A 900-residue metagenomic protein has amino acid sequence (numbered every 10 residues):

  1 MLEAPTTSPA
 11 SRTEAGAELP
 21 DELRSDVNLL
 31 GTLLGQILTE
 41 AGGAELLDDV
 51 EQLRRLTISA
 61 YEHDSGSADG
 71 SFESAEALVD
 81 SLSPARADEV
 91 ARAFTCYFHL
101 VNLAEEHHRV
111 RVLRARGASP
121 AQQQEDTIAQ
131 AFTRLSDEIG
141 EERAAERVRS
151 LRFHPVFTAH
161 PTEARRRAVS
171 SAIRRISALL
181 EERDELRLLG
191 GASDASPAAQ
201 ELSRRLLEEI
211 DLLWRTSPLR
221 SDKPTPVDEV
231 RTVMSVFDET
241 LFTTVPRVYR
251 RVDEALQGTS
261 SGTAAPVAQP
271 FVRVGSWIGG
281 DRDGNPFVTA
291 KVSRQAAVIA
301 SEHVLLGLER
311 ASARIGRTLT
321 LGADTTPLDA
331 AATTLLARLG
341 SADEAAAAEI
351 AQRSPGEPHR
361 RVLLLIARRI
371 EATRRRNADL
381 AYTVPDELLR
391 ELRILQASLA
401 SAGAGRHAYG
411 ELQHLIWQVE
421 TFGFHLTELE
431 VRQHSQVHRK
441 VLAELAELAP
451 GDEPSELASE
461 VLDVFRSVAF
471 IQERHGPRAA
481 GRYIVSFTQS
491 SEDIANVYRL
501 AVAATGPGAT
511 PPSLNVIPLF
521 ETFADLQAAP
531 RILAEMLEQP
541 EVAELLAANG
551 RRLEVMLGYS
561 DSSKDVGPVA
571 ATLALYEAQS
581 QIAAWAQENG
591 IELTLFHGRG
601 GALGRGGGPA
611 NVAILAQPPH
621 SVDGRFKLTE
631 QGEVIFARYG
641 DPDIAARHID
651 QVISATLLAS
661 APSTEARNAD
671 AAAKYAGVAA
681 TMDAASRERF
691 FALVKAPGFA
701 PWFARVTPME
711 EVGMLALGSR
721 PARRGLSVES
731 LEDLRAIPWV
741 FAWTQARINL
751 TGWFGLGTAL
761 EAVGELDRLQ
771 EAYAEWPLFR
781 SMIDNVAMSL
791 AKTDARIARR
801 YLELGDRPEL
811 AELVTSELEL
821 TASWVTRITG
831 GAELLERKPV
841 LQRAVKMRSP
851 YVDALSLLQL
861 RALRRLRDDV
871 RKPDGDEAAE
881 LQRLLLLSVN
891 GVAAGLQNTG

Functional and structural regions predicted by a protein language model:
M1-P450, L457, L514, G607 (+6 more regions): Often metal-dependent polyanion-binding catalytic scaffolds in large enzymes
V27, L46, A87, V230 (+24 more regions): Active-site-proximal structural scaffolding
V288-L319, A504-M682, E688: Catalytic or ion-translocation cores adjacent to nucleophile or general acid/base/metal-coordination motifs in diverse
S354, R360-V362, R368, A372 (+7 more regions): Active-site cores of enzymes that catalyze phosphoryl transfer or operate on phosphate-rich substrates
A397, H475-R482, S513-N515, E592: Short, surface-exposed connector motifs at secondary-structure boundaries
L593, S663-K674, A696-F703, G830-K838: Flexible, glycine/charged-enriched surface loops at secondary-structure junctions
Y675-S686, F690-L726: Active-site phosphate/pyrophosphate-binding segments
A704-G900: C-terminal accessory/interaction regions of large nucleic acid-associated machines
